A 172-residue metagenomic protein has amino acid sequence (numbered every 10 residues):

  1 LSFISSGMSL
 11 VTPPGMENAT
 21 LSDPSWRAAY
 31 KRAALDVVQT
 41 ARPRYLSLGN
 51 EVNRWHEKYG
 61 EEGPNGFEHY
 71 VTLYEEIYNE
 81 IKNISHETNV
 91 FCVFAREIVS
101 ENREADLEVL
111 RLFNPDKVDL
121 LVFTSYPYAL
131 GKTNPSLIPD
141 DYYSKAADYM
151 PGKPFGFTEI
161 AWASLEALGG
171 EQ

Functional and structural regions predicted by a protein language model:
L1-S2: N-terminal carbohydrate-binding/catalytic regions of secreted carbohydrate-active enzymes
S5-R27, V52-N65, L165-Q172: Surface-exposed, active-site-proximal loop segments in enzymatic domains
T20, P64, E101-F113, E171-Q172: Short, electropositive alpha-helical surface patch
R32, G66-C92, R111-V118, K145-G152: Active-site neighborhood of glycoside hydrolase catalytic domains
R32-N65, F91-V93: Active-site groove signature of glycoside hydrolases
A41-R44, L48-N50, C92-R96, R103-I138 (+1 more regions): Aromatic- and acid-rich polysaccharide-binding/catalytic face of secreted or lumenal carbohydrate-active enzymes
I84, W162-L165: Extracytoplasmic/cell-surface-exposed regions of Actinobacterial cell-envelope-associated and secreted proteins
P135-Y142, Q172: Charged helix-capping and loop-helix junction motifs
